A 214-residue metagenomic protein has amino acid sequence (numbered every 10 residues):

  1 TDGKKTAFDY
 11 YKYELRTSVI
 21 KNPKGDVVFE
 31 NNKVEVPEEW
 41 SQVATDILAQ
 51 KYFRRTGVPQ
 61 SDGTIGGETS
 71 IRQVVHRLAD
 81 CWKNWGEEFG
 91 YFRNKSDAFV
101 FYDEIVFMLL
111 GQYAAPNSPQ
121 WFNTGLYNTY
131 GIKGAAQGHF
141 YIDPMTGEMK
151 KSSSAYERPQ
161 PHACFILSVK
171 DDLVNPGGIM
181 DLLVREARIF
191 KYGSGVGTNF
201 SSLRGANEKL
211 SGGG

Functional and structural regions predicted by a protein language model:
T1-G214: Extended catalytic cores of very large enzyme megasubunits
